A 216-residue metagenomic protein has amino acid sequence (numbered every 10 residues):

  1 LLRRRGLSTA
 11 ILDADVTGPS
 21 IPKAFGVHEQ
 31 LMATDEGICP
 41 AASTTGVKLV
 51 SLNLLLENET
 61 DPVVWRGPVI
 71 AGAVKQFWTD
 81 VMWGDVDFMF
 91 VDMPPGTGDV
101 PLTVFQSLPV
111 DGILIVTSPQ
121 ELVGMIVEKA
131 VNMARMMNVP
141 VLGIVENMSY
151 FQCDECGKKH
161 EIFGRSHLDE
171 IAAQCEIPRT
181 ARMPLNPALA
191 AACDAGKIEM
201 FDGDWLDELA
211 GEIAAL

Functional and structural regions predicted by a protein language model:
R3, F105: Gly/Ala-rich phosphate-binding loop of Rossmann-like dinucleotide-binding domains, activating on the conserved
R5-T60, V64, A71: Phosphate-binding loop that captures ATP/GTP phosphates
D13, I21, V50, V74 (+5 more regions): Residue-level signature of catalytic and energy-coupling elements of molecular machines, predominantly ATP/GTP-dependent
V16-G18, L55-E57, P95-T97, P119-V123 (+2 more regions): Conserved nucleotide-binding/hydrolysis micro-motifs of P-loop NTPases
V50, M93, Q106, L142 (+1 more regions): Glycine-rich phosphate-binding loops of nucleotide-dependent enzymes
L56-V104: Phosphate-binding/switch loop-helix module in NTP-utilizing enzymes
G84-V91, T97-G98, P109-A130: Conserved Switch II/interswitch segment of TRAFAC-class P-loop GTPases
V131-L216: C-terminal lobe/tail of nucleotide-utilizing enzymes
